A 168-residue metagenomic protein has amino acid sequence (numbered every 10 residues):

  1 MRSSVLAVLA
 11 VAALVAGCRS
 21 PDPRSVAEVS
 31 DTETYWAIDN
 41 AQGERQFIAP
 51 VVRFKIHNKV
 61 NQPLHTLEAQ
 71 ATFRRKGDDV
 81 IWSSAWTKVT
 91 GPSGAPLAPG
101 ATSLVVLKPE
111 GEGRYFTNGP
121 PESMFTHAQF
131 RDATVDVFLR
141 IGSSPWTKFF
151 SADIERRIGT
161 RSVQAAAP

Functional and structural regions predicted by a protein language model:
M1-L6: Bacterial N-terminal signal peptides that target proteins for export
A7-A13: Bacterial N-terminal signal peptides
V15-G17: C-terminal motif of bacterial Sec signal peptides marking the signal peptidase cleavage site
R19-V51, R157-P168: Low-complexity, acidic Ser/Thr/Pro/Gly-rich terminal tails and inter-domain linkers that flank the onset of structured
F54-N61: Asparagine-centered strand-capping/turn motif at beta-strand->loop junctions
P63-V80: Short acidic, flexible loop segments centered on an aromatic residue
A85-T134, F138-P145, R157-I158: Short, solvent-exposed, Trp/other aromatic-anchored flexible loops in extracytoplasmic proteins
